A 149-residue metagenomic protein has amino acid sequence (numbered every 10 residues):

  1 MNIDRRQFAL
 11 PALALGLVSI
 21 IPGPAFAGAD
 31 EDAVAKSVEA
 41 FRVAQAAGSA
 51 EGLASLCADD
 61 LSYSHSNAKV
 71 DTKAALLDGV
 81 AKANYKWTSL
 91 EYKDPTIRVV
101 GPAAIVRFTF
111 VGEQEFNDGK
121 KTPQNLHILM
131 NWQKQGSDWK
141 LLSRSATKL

Functional and structural regions predicted by a protein language model:
N2-D4, L10-D60: Short, low-complexity N-terminal intrinsically disordered segments enriched in polar/charged residues
G28, D32, A47, N67-D71 (+1 more regions): Soluble non-cytosolic domains of exported or imported proteins
F41, G52-L53, L61, L76 (+2 more regions): Hydrophobic pocket/interface hotspot
C57, N67, E91, T96 (+3 more regions): A mature extracytoplasmic/lumenal domain signature
D60-D71, K82-K86: A short gly/proline-enriched turn/hairpin at secondary-structure junctions
S62, A68-V70, G112-Q114, K148-L149: Solvent-exposed loop/turn segments at secondary-structure junctions within structured extracellular/periplasmic domains
D78-K120: Surface-exposed, charged secondary-structure patches
I105, N125-L149: Short beta-strand edge/turn micro-motifs at domain boundaries
